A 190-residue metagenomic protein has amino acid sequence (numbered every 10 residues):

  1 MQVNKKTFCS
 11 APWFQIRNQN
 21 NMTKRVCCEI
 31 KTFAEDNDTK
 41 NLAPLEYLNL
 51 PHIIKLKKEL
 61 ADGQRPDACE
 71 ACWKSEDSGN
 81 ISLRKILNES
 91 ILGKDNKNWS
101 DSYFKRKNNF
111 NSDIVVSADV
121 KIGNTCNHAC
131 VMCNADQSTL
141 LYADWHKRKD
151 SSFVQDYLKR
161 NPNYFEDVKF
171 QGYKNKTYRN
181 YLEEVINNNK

Functional and structural regions predicted by a protein language model:
M1-N98, Y103, I114-S117: Accessory C-terminal segments flanking Radical SAM cores
W13-K24, N108-D136, K190: N-terminal pre-triad scaffold of radical SAM enzymes
V26-A34, A71, V120-F170: Canonical Radical SAM [4Fe-4S] cluster-binding loop centered on the CxxxCxxC motif and its immediate flanking residues
Y47, N88-R106, K147-N180: Short microdomains enriched in Cys/His and/or Lys/Arg
L50-P51, P66, S138, N175 (+1 more regions): Short, structured coil/loop segments at alpha-helix boundaries
R179-K190: Radical SAM/AdoMet-radical enzyme domain recognition
